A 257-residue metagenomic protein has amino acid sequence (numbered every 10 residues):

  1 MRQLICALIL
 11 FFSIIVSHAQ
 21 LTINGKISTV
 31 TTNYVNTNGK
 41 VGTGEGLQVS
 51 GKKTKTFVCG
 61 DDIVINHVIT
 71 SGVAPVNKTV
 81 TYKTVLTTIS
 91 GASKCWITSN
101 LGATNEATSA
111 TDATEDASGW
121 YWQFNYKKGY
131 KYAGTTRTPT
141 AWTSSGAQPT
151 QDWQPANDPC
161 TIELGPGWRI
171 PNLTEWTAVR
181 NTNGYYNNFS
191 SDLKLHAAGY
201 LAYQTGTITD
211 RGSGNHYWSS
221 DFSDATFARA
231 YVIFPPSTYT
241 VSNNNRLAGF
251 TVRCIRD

Functional and structural regions predicted by a protein language model:
M1-N24: Bacterial Sec-dependent N-terminal signal peptides
Q20-I69, R253-D257: Enriched but not universal
N24, S50, L86-A92: Short strand-coil-strand connectors
S28-T29, G42, T54, V80-Y82 (+1 more regions): Short, isolated positions in well-ordered beta-strands
G42-G44, V76-T81, T226-F227: A short, compositionally biased
K55, A74, S90, K94 (+2 more regions): C-terminal, surface-exposed recognition/capping segments
D61-S90: Short acidic, Pro/Gly- and aromatic-enriched capping/linker segments at domain boundaries
